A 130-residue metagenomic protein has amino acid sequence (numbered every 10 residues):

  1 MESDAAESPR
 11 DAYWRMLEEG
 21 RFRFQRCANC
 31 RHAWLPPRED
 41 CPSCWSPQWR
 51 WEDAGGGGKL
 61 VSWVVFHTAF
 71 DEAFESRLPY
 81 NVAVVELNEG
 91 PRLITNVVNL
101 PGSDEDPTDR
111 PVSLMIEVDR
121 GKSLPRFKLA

Functional and structural regions predicted by a protein language model:
R21-F24, R38: Residues immediately within or flanking Cys/His clusters that coordinate Zn2+ in small zinc-binding modules
R26-N29, D40-S46: Short, cysteine/histidine-rich loop/knuckle motifs that typically chelate Zn2+
L35, Q48-R50: Short functional micro-motifs and their immediate structural scaffolds
G58-V61, V97: Conserved hydrophobic positions within beta-strands
W63-T68, R120: Short, conserved beta-turn/loop elements at beta-strand boundaries and strand-helix junctions
F70-V84, S123-L124: Short aromatic-glycine-enriched beta-strand elements
L100-S113: Short nucleic-acid-contacting surface segments enriched for D/E, G, S/T with interspersed K/R
M115-A130: OB-fold/S1-family single-stranded nucleic acid-binding modules
